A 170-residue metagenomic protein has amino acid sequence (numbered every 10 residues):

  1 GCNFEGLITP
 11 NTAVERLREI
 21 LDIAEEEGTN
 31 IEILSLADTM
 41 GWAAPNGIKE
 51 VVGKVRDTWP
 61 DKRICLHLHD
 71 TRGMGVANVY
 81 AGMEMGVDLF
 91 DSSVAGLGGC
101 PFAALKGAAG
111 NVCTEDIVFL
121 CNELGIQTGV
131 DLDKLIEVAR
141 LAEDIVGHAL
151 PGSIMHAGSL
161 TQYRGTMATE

Functional and structural regions predicted by a protein language model:
G1-E170: Catalytic cores and adjacent flexible loops of soluble metabolic enzymes that perform enolate/carbanion chemistry on
